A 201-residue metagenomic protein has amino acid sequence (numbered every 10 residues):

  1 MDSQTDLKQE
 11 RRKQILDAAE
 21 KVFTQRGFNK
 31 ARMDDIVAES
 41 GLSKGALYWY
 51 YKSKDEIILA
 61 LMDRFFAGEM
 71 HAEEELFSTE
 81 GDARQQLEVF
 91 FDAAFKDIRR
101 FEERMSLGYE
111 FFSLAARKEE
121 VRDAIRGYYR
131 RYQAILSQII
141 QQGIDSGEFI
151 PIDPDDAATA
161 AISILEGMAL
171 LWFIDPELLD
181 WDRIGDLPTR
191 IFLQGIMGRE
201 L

Functional and structural regions predicted by a protein language model:
M1-D2, V89-K96, Q133-Q142, I164 (+2 more regions): C-terminal peripheral helix-coil segments that are non-catalytic and often amphipathic
M1-S3, Q14, A18-E56, A60-L61: Helix-turn-helix
R11, K54, L61, F65-E69 (+5 more regions): Hydrophobic/aromatic residues within well-ordered alpha-helical segments
Q25-N29, T79-E80, F101, S146: Short coil/turn segments at alpha/beta junctions that flank glycine-rich nucleotide-binding fingerprints
A60, R64, E74-E103, D155-A161 (+2 more regions): Hydrophobic alpha-helical connector segments
E75, R100-E103, E119-D145, D155-T159 (+1 more regions): Amphipathic alpha-helical packing segments from all-alpha helical-bundle domains
E75-F77, D92-R99, G108-K118, I191-I196: Helix-loop "lid/cap" segments that line or gate small-molecule binding pockets
